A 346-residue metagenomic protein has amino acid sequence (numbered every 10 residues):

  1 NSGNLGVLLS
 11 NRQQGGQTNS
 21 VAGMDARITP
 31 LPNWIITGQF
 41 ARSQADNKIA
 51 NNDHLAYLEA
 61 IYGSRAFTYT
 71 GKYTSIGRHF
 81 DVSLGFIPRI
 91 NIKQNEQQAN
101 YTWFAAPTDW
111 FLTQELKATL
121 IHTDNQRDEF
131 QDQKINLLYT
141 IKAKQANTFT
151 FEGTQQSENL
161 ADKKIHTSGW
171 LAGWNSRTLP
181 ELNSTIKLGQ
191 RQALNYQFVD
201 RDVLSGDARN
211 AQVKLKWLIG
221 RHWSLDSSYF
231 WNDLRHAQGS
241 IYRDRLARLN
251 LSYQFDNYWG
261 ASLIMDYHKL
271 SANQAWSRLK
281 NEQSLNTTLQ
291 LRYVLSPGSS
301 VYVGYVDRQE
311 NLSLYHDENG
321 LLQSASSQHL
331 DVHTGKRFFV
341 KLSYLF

Functional and structural regions predicted by a protein language model:
S2-A56: Beta-propeller domains
Q39-F346: Exposed, low-structure sequence patches enriched in small/polar residues
